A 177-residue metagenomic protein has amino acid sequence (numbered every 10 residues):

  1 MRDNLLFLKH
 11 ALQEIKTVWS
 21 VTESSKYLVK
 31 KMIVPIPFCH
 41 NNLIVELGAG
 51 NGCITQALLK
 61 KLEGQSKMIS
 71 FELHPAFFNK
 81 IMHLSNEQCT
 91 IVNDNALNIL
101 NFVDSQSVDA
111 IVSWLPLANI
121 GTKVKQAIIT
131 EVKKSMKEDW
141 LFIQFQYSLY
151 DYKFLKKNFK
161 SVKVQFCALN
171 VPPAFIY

Functional and structural regions predicted by a protein language model:
D3-I36: Class I SAM-dependent methyltransferase Rossmann-like catalytic core, especially the SAM/SAH-binding loop
N41-G50: Conserved class I S-adenosyl-L-methionine
G52-Q56: Glycine-rich SAM-binding Motif I of class I
H74: Conserved SAM/SAH-binding beta-strand->alpha-helix loop
E87-L97: Conserved SAM-binding strand-loop segment of SAM-dependent methyltransferases
N101-I111: A short acidic, Gly/Pro-enriched loop at the edge of an enzyme's catalytic core that lines a small-molecule cofactor
Q126-E138: A short glycine-rich, Lys/Arg-flanked "PGG" loop and its adjoining helix->strand segment in the class I
M136-Q146: Conserved beta-strand signature within the Rossmann-like core of class I S-adenosyl-L-methionine
